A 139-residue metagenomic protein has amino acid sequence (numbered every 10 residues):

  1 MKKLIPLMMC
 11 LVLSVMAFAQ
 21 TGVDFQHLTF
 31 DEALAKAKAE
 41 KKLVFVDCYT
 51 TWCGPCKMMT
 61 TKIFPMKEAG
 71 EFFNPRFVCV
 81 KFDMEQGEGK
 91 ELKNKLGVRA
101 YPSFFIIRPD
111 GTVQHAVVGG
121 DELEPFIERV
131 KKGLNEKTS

Functional and structural regions predicted by a protein language model:
M1-L4: Positively charged n-region of N-terminal signal peptides that target proteins for export
L7-M16: Bacterial N-terminal signal peptides
A17-T21: Boundary at the C-terminal end of the N-terminal hydrophobic targeting segment
D24-L28, F64-E88: Thiol-based oxidoreductase modules, predominantly thioredoxin-like and allied folds used for disulfide exchange
F25-K42, F73: A short beta-strand-turn-helix
K41-V44, C48-W52, A100: Short pre-active-site segment immediately N-terminal to redox-active cysteine/selenocysteine motifs in thiol-based
C48-F64: Conserved redox-active cysteine motifs that mediate thiol-disulfide chemistry, especially di-cysteine Cys-X(1-2)-Cys
R99-T138: Non-catalytic, surface beta->alpha helical segment in thiol-disulfide oxidoreductase systems
